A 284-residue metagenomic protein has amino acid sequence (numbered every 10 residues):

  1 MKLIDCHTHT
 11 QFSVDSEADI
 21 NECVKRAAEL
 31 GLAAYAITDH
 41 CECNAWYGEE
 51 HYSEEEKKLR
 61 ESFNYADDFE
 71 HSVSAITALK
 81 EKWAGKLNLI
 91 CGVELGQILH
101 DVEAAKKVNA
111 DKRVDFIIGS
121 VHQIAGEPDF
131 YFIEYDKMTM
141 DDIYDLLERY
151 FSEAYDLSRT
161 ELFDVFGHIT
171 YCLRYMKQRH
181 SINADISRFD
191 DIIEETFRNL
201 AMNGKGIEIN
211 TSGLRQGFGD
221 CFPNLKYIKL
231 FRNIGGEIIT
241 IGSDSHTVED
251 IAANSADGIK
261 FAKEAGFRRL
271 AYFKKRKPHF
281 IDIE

Functional and structural regions predicted by a protein language model:
M1-L99, V108-N109, Y175, H180-S187 (+4 more regions): An N-terminally biased module of ancient metal coordination in phosphate/nucleic-acid-related enzymes
K2-D5, A34, N88-G92, D115-I118 (+4 more regions): Structural preference for beta-strand elements that scaffold enzyme active sites
H7, A27, I117, H168 (+3 more regions): Conserved, mostly hydrophobic/aromatic
L30, K112, T160-E161, I234 (+1 more regions): Structural motif
H40, I169, G236-A252, Y272-K275: Short acidic/histidine-rich active-site segments
E56-M202: Extended substrate/RNA-proximal surfaces in nucleic-acid metabolism proteins
H100-N109, Q178-H180, G217-R232, S255: Distinct, well-ordered alpha-helical segments
E194-S243: Glycine/small-residue-rich hydrophobic helix-like segments
